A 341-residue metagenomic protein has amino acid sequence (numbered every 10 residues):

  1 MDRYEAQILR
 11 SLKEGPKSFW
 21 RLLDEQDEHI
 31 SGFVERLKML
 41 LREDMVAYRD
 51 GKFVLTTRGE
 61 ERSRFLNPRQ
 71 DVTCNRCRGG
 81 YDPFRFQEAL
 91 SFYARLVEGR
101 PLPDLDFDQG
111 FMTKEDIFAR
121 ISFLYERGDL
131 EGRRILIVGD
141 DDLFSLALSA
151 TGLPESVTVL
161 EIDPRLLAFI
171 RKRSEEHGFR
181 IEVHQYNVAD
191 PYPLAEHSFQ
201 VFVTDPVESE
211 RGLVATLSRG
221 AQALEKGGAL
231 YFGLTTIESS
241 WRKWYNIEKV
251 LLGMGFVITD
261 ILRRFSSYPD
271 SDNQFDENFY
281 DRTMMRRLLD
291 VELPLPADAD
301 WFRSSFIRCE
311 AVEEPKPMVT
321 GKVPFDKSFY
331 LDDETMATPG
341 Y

Functional and structural regions predicted by a protein language model:
M1-R133, F144-A150: S-adenosyl-L-methionine
S18-F19, D24-Q26, K38, R49 (+2 more regions): C-terminal lobe and adjacent flexible extensions of AdoMet/dcAdoMet transferase-like proteins
A150-V157, I162: Conserved S-adenosyl-L-methionine
L160-E196: S-adenosyl-L-methionine
A189-V203, S209-E210: A short acidic, Gly/Pro-enriched loop at the edge of an enzyme's catalytic core that lines a small-molecule cofactor
V214-A229: A short glycine-rich, Lys/Arg-flanked "PGG" loop and its adjoining helix->strand segment in the class I
K226-E238: Conserved beta-strand signature within the Rossmann-like core of class I S-adenosyl-L-methionine
F256-T320: Class I S-adenosyl-L-methionine
